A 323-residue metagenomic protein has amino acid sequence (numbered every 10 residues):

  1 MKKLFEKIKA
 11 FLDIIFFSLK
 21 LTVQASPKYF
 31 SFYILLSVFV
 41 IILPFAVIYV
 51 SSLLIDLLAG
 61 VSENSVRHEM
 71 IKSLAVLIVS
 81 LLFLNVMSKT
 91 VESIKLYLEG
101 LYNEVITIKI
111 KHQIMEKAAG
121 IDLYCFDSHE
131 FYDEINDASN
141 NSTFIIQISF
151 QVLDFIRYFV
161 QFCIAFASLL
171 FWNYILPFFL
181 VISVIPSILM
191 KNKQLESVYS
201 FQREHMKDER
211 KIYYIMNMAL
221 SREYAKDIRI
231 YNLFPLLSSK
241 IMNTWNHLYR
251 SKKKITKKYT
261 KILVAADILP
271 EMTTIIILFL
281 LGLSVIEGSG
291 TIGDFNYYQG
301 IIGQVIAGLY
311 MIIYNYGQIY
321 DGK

Functional and structural regions predicted by a protein language model:
M1-P44, E63-L77, K95-E99, E116 (+4 more regions): Membrane-integrated ABC transporters
S31-V91, S168-V198, M272-F279, L283-N296: Transmembrane helix-loop-helix hairpins at lipid-water interfaces of multipass membrane proteins, especially the type-1
L36, S80, L84-V91, L153 (+5 more regions): Physicochemical signature of membrane-embedded alpha-helices that form the seven-helix bundle of GPCRs, emphasizing
V47-L54, K95, E99, I114 (+7 more regions): Hydrophobic/aromatic residues in alpha-helical transmembrane segments
Y97-E116, L123, F179-E223, S239 (+3 more regions): Cytoplasmic coupling helices
E223-L236, I255: Pre-NBD coupling/linker segments of ABC/ABC-like ATPases
L233, I277, Y298-K323: Cytosolic ends of transmembrane helices, especially the final helix of ABC transmembrane type-1 domains
